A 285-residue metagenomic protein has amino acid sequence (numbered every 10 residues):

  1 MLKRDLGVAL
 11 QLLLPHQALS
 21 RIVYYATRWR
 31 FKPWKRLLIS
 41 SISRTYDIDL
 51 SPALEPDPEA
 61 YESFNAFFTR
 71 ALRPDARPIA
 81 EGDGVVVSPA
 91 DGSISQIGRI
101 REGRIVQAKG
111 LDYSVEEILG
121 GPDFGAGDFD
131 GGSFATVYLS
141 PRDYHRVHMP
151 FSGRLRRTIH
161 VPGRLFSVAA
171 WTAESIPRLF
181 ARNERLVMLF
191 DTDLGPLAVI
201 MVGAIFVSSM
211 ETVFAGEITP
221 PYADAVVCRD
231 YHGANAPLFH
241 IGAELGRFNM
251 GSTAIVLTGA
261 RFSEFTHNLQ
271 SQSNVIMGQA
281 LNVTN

Functional and structural regions predicted by a protein language model:
M1-N285: Contiguous, well-folded functional domains in the mature portion of proteins
